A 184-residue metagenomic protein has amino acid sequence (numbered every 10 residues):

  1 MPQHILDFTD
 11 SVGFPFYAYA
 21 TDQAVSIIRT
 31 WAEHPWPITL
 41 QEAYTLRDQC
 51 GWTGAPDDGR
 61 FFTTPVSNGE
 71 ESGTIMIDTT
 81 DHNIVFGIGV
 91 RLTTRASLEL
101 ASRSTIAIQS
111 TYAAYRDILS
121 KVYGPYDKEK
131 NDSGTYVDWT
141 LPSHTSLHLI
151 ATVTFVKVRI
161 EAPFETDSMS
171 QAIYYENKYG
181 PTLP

Functional and structural regions predicted by a protein language model:
M1-S133, H144-S146, T152-P184: Short helix/turn-capping signatures at newly exposed starts of structured segments
D138-H144: Active-site beta-strand termini and strand-to-loop segments that position acidic
